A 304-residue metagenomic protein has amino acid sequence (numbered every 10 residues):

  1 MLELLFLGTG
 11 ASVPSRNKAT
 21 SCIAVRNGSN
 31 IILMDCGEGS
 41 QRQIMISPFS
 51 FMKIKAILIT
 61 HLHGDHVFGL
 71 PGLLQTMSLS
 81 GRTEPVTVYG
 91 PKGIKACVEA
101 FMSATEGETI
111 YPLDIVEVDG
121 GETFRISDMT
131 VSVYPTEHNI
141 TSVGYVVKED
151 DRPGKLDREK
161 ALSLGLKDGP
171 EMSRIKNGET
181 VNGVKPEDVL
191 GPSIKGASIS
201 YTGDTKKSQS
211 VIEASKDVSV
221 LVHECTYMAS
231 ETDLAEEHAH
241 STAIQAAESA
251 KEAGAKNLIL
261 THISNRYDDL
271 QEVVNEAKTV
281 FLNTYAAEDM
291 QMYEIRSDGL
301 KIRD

Functional and structural regions predicted by a protein language model:
M1-S47, T83-P85, Y145-V147, G154 (+2 more regions): Conserved beta-strand hairpin/beta-sheet module of binuclear metal-dependent hydrolase folds, prominently
L5, Y89, D114-D119, S132-Y134 (+1 more regions): General small-molecule cofactor/ligand-binding pocket signal
M34-G37, I54-L62, G90-P91, S200-G203 (+3 more regions): Active-site neighborhood of phospho(di)ester-bond hydrolases with catalytic His/Asp-centered motifs
E38-Y89, T109, D114-D119: Active-site metal-binding motif and surrounding structural segment of the metallo-beta-lactamase
G69-M77, F101, D268-E276: Metal-dependent catalytic neighborhoods of phosphoester/phosphodiester hydrolases
G93-A104, L113-D119: A gly/proline- and charged-residue-enriched helix-loop-helix capping module
G120, S208-D304: Binuclear metal-ion centers of metallo-dependent hydrolases, dominated by the metallo-beta-lactamase
S127-A214, V220-V222: Active-site-proximal loop/helix segment associated with metal-binding centers of metalloenzymes
